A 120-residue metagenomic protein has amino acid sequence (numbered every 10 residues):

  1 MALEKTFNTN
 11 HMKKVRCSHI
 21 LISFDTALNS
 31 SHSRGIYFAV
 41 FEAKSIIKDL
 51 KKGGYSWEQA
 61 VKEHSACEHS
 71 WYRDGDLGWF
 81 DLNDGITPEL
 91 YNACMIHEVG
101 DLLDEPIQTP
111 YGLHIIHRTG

Functional and structural regions predicted by a protein language model:
A2-K52, C67-I86, I115-G120: Well-structured core secondary-structure elements of compact alpha/beta domains
K52-E58, G100-D101: Glycine-centered tight-turn and secondary-structure capping sites
S56-C67: Short, well-ordered alpha-helical segments enriched in acidic and aromatic residues
C94-G100: Soluble sensory domains of the PAS superfamily and closely related sensory modules
L103-T109: Short acidic-hydrophobic surface loop/beta-edge motif
